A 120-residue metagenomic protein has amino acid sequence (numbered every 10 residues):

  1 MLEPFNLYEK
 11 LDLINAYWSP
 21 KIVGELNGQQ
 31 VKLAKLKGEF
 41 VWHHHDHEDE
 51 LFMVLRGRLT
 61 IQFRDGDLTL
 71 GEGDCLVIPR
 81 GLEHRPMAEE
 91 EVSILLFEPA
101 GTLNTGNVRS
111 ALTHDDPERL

Functional and structural regions predicted by a protein language model:
M1-K32, R109-L120: A short, N-terminal "cap"/entry segment at the start of jelly-roll beta-barrel domains of the cupin/DSBH fold
A16, Q30-D46: Conserved short histidine dyad/triad with adjacent acidic residue
N27, L55-R56, G71-E72, E90: A cytosolic small-molecule/anion-sensing beta-strand core signal
G28-Q30, K37-E39, R58-T60, D67 (+1 more regions): Short, charged/polar surface micro-motifs in flexible loops or helix N-caps
K35-L36, H45-Q62: Short, conserved beta-strand element in jelly-roll/cupin
R64-R80: Short acidic-glycine-tyrosine-enriched beta hairpin
R80-R109: Ligand-binding loop in jelly-roll beta-barrel domains
